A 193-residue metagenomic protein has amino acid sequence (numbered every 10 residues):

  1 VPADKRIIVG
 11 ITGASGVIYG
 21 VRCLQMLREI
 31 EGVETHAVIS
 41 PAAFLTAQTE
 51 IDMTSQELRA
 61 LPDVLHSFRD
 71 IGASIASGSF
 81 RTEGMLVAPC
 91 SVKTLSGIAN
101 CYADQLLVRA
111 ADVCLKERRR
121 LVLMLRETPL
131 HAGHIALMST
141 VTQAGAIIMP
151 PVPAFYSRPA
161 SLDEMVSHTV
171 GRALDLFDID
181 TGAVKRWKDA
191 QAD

Functional and structural regions predicted by a protein language model:
V1-V122, R126-D193: A cross-family phosphate/adenosyl-ligand binding-site feature
